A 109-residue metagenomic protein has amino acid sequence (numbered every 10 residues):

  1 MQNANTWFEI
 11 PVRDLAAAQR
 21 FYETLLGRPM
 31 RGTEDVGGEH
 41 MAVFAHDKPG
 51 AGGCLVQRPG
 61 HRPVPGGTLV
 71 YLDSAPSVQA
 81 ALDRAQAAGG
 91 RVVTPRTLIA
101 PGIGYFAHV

Functional and structural regions predicted by a protein language model:
M1-T6, I10, R31-E34, L82-V109: Vicinal oxygen chelate
Q2, E9-A51: Core segments of cupin and vicinal oxygen chelate
P11, L15, S74-A75, L98-I99: Short beta->alpha junction loops/turns
H40-A42, T68, I103-A107: Short beta-strand micro-motifs in enzyme catalytic cores
F44-A45, P59, P63-P65, L72-S74 (+1 more regions): Domain-length accessory/inserted modules outside core catalytic folds
P63-V93: Mid-chain, well-packed structural core segment of small domains
